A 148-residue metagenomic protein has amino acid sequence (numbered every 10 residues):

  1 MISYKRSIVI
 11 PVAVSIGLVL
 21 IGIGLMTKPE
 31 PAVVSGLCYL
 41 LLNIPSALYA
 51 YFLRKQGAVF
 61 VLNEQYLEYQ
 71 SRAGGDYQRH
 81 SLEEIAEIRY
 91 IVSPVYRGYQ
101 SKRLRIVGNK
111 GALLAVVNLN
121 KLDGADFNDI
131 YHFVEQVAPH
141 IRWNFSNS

Functional and structural regions predicted by a protein language model:
M1-E30, G111-A112, S148: N-terminal membrane-targeting/pre-transmembrane regions
A13, C38-L40, F60-V61: Short, charged, low-hydrophobicity "junction" segments
S15-V19, L40-A47: Hydrophobic alpha-helical transmembrane segments of multipass integral membrane proteins
T27-L41: Hydrophobic alpha-helical transmembrane segments
S46-H80: Conserved beta-hairpin
V61, V95-G98, S146: Short, ordered beta-strand-loop transition motifs
E68-D129: Non-transmembrane, membrane-adjacent beta-strand/coil modules in membrane-associated proteins and peripheral
Y131-S148: Cytosol-/stroma-facing membrane-proximal "stalk/adaptor" domains immediately downstream of transmembrane anchors
